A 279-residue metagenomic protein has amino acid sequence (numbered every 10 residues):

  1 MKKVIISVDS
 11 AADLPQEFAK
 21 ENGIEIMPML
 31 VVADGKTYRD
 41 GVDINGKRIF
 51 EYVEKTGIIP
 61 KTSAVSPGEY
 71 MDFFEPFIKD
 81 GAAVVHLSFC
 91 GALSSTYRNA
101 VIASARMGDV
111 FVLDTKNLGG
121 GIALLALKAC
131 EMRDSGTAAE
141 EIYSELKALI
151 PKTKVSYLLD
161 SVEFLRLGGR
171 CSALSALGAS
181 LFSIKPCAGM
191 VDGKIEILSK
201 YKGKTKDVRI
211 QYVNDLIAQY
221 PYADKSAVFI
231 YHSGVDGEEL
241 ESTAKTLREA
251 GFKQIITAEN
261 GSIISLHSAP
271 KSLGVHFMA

Functional and structural regions predicted by a protein language model:
K2, P60-K61, L87, I230-Y231: Short, contiguous strand/loop micro-motifs
K3-I5, A11-E25, M29-L30, A92-F111 (+1 more regions): Mixed-charge interfacial surface used for oligomerization/domain docking and macromolecular partner engagement
I5-A64: N-terminal glycine-rich anion-binding loop in soluble enzyme alpha/beta folds
I44, V65-G68, K116, G120: Residues at secondary-structure transition points
G46-I49, P67-Y70, A126, L240: A general structural signal for well-ordered alpha-helical segments in protein cores
V53-E54, I78, R133, R166: Hydrophobic residues in alpha-helical segments
T56-I58, A64-G91, R98-N99, Y143 (+1 more regions): Glycine-rich phosphate- or other oxyanion-binding loops that anchor nucleotides, phosphorylated ligands
P60-S66, L165, G251: Short, flexible loop segments at the rims of nucleotide/cofactor-binding pockets, characterized by
